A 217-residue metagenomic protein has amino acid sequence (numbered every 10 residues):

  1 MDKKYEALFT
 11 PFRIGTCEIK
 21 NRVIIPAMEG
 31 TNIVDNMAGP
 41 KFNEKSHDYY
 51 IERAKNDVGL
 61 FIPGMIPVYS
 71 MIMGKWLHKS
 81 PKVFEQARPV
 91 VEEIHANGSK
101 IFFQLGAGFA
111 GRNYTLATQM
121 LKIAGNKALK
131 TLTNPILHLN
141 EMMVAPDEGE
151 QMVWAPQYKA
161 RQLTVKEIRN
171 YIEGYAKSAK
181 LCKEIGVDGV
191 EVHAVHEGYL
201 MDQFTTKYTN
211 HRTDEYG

Functional and structural regions predicted by a protein language model:
M1-A117, Y158-A160, E167, Y171 (+1 more regions): N-terminal capping/small domains of soluble enzymes
M1-I14, M73-E85, N126-K159, V195-L200: Short N-terminal secondary-structure initiator segments
N36, A176, T213-G217: Surface-exposed cleft-lining segments at the edges of enzyme active sites
F61-M65, I101-L105, I185-L200: Short beta-strand segments at enzyme active-site cores
S70-I72, R112-N113, E150, G198-F204 (+1 more regions): Short acidic/His/Gly/Ser-rich catalytic and metal-binding motifs that mark active-site loops of diverse hydrolases
H78-P81, Q119-K122, Y208-N210: Short, hinge-like loop/turn segments at secondary-structure boundaries
K100, G106-I185: Non-globular sequence segments
K159-N170, E191-G217: Polysaccharide-binding and catalytic clefts of secreted carbohydrate-active enzymes
